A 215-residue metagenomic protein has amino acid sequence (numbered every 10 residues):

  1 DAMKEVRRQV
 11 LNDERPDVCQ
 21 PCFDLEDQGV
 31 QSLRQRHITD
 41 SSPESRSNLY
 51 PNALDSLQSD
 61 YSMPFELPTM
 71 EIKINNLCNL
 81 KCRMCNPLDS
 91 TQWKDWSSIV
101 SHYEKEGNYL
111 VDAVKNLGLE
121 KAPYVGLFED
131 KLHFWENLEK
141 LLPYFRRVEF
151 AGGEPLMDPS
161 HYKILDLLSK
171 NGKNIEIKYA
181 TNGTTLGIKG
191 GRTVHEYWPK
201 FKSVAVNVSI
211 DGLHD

Functional and structural regions predicted by a protein language model:
D1-G29: C-terminal accessory region of radical SAM enzymes
N12-P16, I72, N76-N79: Processing junctions and N-termini across compartments
C19-C22, C78, C82-C85: Short cysteine clusters
F23-D27, C85-T91: Detector for the c-type heme attachment site
V30-P68, C78-L80, S101: Recognition helices and adjacent regulatory flanks at domain boundaries
P51-Y61, F128-E139, K189-R192: A Trp-anchored, charged/polar loop motif used as the substrate-binding/catalytic surface of acyl/ester-handling
L67-L77, L88-D130, L142-D158, N171-K189 (+1 more regions): Core AdoMet radical
E136-L141, L165-K170, V194-P199: Leucine-rich repeat
